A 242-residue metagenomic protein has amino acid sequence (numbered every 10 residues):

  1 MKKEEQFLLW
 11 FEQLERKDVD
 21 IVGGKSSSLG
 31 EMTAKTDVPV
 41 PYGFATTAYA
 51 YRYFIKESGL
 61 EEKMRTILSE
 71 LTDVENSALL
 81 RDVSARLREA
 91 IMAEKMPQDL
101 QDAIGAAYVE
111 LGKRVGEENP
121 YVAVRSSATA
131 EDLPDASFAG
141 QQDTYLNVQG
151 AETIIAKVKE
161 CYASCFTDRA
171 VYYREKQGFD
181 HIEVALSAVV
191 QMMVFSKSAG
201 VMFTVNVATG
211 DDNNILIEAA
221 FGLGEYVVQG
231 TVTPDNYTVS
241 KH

Functional and structural regions predicted by a protein language model:
M1-V189, S198: N-terminal beta-alpha lobe that positions the nucleotide/phosphoryl donor in ATP/NTP-coupled carboxylate activation
A139-Y172, F195-H242: Extended active-site and interfacial segments that coordinate phosphate-rich ligands in large catalytic machineries
